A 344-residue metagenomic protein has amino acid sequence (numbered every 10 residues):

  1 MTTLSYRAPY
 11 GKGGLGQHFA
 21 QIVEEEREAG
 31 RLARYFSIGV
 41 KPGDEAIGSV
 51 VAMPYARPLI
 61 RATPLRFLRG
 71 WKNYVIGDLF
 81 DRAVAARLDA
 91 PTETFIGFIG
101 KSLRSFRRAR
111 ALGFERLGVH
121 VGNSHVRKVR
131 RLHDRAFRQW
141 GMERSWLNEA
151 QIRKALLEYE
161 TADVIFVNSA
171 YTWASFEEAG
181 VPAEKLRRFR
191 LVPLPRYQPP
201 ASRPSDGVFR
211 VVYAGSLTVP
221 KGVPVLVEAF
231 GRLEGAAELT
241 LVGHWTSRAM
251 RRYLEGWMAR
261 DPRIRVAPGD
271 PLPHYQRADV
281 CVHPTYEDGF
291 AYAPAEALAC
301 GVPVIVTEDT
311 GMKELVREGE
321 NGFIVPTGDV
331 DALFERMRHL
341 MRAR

Functional and structural regions predicted by a protein language model:
P58-G70, R116-R153: Acceptor-binding helix/loop patch of EC 2.4 sugar-transfer enzymes, predominantly nucleotide-sugar-dependent
R82-T92, L103-S105, H125, G141-I165: Membrane-proximal helix-turn-helix segments that form the acceptor-binding/catalytic region of lipid-linked
L191-R196, P200-K221, V227-R232, T240: Conserved donor-binding/catalytic core segment of Leloir-type glycosyltransferases
A214, E238-R252: Glycosyltransferase donor-sugar binding loop
R251-G269: Nucleotide-activated donor-binding/catalytic signature segment of Leloir-type glycosyltransferases, i.e., the conserved
P268, E318-G319, F323-V330, H339-R344: Conserved acidic donor-binding segment of nucleotide-sugar-dependent glycosyltransferases
Y286: Aromatic "clamp/platform" in nucleotide-sugar-dependent glycosyltransferases that forms part of the donor/acceptor
P303-V306: Short hydrophobic beta-strand element within catalytic cores of glycosyltransferases and related nucleotide-activated
